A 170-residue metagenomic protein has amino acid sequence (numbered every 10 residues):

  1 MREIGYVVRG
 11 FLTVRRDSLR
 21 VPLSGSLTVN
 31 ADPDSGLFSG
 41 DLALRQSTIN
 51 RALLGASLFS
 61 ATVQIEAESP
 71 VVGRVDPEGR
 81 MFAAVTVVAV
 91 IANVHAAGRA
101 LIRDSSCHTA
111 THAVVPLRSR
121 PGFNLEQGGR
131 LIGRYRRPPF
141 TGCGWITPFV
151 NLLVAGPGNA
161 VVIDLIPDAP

Functional and structural regions predicted by a protein language model:
M1-P170: Extracytosolic secretory-pathway proteins
